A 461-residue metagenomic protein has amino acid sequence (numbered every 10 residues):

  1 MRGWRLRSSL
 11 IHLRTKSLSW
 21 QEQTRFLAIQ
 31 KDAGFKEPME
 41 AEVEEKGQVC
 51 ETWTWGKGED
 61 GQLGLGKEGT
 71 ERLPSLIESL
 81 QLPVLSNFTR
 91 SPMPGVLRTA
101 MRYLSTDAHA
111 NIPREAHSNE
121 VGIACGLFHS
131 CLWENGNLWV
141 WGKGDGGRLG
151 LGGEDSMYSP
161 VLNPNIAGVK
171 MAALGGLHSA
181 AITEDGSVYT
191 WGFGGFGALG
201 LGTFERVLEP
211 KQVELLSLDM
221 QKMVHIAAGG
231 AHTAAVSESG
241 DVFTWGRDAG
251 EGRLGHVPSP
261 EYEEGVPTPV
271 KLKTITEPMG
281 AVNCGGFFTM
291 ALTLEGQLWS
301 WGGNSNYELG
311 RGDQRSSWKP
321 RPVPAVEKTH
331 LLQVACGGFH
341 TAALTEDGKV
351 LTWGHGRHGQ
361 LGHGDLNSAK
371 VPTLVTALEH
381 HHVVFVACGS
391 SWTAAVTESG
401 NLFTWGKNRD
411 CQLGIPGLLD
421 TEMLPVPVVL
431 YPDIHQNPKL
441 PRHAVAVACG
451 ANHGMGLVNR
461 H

Functional and structural regions predicted by a protein language model:
R2-H461: Eukaryote-biased RCC1-like beta-propeller repeat architecture
